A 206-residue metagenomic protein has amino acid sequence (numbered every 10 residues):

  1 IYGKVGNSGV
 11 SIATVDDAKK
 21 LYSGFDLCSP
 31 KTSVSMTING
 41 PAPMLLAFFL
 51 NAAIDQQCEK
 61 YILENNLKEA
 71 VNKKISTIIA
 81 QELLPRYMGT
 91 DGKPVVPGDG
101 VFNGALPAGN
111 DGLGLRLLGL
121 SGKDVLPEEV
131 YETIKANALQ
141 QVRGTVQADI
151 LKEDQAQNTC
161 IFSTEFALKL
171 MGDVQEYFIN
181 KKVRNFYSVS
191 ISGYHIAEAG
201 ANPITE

Functional and structural regions predicted by a protein language model:
I1-E206: Catalytic alpha/beta active-site cores
